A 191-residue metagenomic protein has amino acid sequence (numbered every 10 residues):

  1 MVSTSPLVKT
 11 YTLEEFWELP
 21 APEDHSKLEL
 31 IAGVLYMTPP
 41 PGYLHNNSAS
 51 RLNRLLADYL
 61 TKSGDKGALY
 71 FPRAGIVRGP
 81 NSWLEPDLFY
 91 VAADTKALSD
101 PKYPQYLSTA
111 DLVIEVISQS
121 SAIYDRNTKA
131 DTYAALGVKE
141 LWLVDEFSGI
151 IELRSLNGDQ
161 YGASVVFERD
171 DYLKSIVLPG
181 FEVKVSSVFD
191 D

Functional and structural regions predicted by a protein language model:
M1-D191: Gly/Pro/Ser/Thr-rich low-complexity, intrinsically disordered segments predominantly at protein N-termini
